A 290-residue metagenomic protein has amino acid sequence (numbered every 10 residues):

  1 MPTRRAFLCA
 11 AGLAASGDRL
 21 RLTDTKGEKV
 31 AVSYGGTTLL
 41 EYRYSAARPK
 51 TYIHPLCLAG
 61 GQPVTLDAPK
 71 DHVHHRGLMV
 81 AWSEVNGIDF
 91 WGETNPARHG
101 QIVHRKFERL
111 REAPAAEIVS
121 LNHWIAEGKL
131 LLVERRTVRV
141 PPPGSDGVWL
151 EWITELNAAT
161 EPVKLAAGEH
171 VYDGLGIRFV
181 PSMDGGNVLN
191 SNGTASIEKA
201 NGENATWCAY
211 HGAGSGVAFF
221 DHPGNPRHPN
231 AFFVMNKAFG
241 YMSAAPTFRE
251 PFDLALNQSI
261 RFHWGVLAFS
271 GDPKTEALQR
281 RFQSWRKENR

Functional and structural regions predicted by a protein language model:
M1-L13: N-terminal secretory signal peptides and thylakoid transit peptides that target proteins across membranes
G17-H75, I153, P273, Q279: Beta-strand-rich N-terminal accessory domains
S45-R48, Y52-P55, P143-L189: Acidic (Asp/Glu-rich), glycine- and aromatic
A47-G92, L189-Y210, F232: Extracellular/lumen-exposed scaffold segments
R76-D146: Extended, loop-rich substrate-binding clefts of extracytoplasmic carbohydrate-active enzymes
N122-A126, V138-P142, L156-T160, F179-M183 (+1 more regions): Beta-strand elements of well-folded, non-transmembrane domains
P162-P229: Active-site/ligand-binding surface loops and adjacent short beta/alpha elements that line catalytic pockets across
A218-R290: Beta-strand-rich recognition/accessory modules
